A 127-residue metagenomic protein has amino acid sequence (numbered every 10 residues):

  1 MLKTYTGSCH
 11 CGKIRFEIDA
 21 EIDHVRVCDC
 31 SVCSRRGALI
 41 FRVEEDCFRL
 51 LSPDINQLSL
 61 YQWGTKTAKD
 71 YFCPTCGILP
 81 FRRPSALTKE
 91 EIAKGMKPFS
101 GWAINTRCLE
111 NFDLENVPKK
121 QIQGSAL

Functional and structural regions predicted by a protein language model:
M1-S8, K13-L127: A short Gly-Trp-Pro
